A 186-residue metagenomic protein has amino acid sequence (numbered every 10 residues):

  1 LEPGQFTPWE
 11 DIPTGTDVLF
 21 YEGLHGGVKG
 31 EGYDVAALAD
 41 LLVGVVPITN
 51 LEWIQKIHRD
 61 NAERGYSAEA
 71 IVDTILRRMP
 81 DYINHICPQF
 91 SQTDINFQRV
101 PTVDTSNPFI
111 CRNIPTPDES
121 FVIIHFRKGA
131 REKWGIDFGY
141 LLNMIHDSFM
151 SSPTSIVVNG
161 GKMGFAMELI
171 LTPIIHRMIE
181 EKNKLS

Functional and structural regions predicted by a protein language model:
L1-G30: Phosphate-binding/switch loop-helix module in NTP-utilizing enzymes
I12-T14, V18, V35, T49-S186: C-terminal accessory "lid"/substrate-recognition subdomains
Y21-L24, V45-V46, R99: Short His-Asn-centered micro-motif
D34-V46: Inter-motif core of Ras-like GTPase G domains
